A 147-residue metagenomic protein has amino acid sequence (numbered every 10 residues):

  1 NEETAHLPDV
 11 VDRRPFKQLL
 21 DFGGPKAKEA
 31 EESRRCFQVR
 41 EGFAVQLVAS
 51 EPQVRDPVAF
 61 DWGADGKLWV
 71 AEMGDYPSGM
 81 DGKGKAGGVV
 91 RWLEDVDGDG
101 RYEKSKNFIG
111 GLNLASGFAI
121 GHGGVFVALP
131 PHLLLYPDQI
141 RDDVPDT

Functional and structural regions predicted by a protein language model:
N1-T147: Beta-propeller domains with acidic blade repeats across secreted/periplasmic ectodomains and cytosolic WD/CNH propellers
